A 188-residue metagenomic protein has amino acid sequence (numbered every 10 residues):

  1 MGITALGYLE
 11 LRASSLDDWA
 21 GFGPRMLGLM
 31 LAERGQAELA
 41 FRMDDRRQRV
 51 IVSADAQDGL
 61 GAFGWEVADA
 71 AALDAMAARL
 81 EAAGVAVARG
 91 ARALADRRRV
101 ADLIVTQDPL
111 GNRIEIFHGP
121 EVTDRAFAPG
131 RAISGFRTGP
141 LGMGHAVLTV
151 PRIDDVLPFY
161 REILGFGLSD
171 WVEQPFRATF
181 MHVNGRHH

Functional and structural regions predicted by a protein language model:
M1-Q48, L148-H188: Core segments of cupin and vicinal oxygen chelate
A5-S14, D55-E81, D102-Q107, L141-P151: Vicinal oxygen chelate
M30, A62, R125-A128: A short, polar/proline- and glycine-enriched secondary-structure boundary/capping micro-motif
E33-A68, A91-A93: Conserved donor-binding loop and adjoining core beta-sheet/short helix segment in diverse acyl/aminoacyl transferases
R46-I51, G111-I114, T123, R186-H188: Short, charged/polar, Gly/Pro-enriched secondary-structure boundary elements
D55, L94-R98, E173-Q174: A short beta-turn/loop motif at secondary-structure boundaries
E81-G142, T179-F180: Vicinal oxygen chelate
